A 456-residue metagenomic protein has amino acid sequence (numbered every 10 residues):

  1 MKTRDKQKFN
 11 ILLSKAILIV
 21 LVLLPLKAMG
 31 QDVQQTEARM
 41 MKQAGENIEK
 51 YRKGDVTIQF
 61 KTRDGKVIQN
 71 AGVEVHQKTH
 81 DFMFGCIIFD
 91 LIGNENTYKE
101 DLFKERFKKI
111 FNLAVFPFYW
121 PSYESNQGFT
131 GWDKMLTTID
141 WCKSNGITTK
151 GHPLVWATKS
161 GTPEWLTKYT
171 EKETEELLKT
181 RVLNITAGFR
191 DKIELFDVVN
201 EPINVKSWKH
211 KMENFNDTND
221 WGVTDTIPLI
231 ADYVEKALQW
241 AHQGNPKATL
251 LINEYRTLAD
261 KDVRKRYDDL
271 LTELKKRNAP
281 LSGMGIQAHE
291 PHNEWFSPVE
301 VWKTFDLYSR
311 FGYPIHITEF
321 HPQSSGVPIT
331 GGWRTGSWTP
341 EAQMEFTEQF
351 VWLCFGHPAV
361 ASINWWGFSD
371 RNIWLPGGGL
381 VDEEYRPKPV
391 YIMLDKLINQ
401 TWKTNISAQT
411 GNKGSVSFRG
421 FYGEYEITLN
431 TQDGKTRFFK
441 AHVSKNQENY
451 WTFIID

Functional and structural regions predicted by a protein language model:
M1-Q31: Bacterial Sec-dependent N-terminal signal peptides
A28-L91, K150, E164, L229-D232 (+4 more regions): Beta-strand-rich domain onsets/edges
Q69, N94-F103, S207-K211, D260-R277 (+1 more regions): Distinct, well-ordered alpha-helical segments
F89-Y98, P121-D133, K159, I203-V205 (+3 more regions): Acidic-and-aromatic substrate-binding clefts and catalytic sites of carbohydrate-active enzymes
E95-K109, S417-E424: Short Pro-Gly-centered beta-turn/loop motif in secreted/extracellular proteins
K108-P121, I193-N200, N204, G244-R256 (+3 more regions): Aromatic- and acid-rich polysaccharide-binding/catalytic face of secreted or lumenal carbohydrate-active enzymes
K109, L113-Q127, L136-L250, T257: Substrate-binding cleft and catalytic face of glycoside hydrolase catalytic domains, especially the flexible beta-alpha
T174, G188, D197-I227, A231 (+4 more regions): Aromatic-rich peripheral "rim/lid" segments of glycoside hydrolase catalytic domains that contact and position glycan
